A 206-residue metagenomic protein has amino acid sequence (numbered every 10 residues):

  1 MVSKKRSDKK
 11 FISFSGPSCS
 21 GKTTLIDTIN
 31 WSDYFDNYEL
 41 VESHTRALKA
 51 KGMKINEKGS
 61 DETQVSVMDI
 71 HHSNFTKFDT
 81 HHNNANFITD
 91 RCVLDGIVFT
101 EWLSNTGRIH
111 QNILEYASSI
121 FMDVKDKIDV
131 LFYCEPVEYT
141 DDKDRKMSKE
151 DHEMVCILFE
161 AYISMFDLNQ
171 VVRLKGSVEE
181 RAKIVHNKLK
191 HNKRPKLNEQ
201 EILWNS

Functional and structural regions predicted by a protein language model:
V2-S3, V171-V172, E180-S206: C-terminal accessory "lid"/substrate-recognition subdomains
F14: Hydrophobic anchor at the beta1->P-loop junction of P-loop NTPases
C19: Walker A (P-loop) phosphate-binding loop of P-loop NTPases
K22: Conserved lysine of the Walker
L25-I26: Post-Walker A alpha-helix
N30-S73: Conserved substrate/cofactor phosphate-moiety recognition/catalytic segment in nucleotide-dependent phosphotransferases
V65-K125: Glycine-rich phosphate-binding loop used to anchor ATP phosphates in small-molecule kinases, encompassing both
S104-G176, K193, I202-W204: A glycine- and Lys/Arg-enriched "phosphate-lid" helix/loop adjacent to the NTP-binding pocket of small-molecule kinases
